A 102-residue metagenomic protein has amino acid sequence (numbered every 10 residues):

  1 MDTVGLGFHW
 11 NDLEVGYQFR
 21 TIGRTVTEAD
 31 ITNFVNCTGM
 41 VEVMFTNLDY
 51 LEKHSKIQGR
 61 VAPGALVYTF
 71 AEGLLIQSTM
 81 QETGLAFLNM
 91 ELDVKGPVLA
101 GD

Functional and structural regions predicted by a protein language model:
M1-N89: Hot-dog-fold acyl-thioester-processing enzymes
N89-D102: Active-site beta-strand->loop segment that positions catalytic residues and contacts the acyl thioester
